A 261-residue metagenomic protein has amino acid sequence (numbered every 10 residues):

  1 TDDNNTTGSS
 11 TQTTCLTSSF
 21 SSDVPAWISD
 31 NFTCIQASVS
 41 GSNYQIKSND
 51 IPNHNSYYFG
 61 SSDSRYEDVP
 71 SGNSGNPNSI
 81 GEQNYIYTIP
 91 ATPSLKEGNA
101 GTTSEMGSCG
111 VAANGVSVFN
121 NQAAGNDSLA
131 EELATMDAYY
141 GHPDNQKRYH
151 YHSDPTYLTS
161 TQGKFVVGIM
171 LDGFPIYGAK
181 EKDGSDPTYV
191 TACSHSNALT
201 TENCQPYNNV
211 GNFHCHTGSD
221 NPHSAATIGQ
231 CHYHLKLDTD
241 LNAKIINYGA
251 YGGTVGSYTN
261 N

Functional and structural regions predicted by a protein language model:
T1-D2: N-terminal Sec signal peptide cleavage junction
N5-A130: Solvent-exposed N-terminal domain segments of exported/luminal and surface proteins
T14, V190, S194-N261: Long, compositionally biased interface segments
Y85, I89, A112-V116, D144-T159 (+1 more regions): Extracellular/lumenal glycan-associated surfaces
E97, V118, Y157-Q162, I176 (+1 more regions): Short loop/beta submotifs within extracellular cysteine-rich repeat domains
M106-A124, K164-I169, Y177-K182, K236: A structural feature that tracks compact, well-ordered secondary-structure segments with a strong bias toward
L129-M136, Q146-N197: Short helix-loop boundary/capping segments
